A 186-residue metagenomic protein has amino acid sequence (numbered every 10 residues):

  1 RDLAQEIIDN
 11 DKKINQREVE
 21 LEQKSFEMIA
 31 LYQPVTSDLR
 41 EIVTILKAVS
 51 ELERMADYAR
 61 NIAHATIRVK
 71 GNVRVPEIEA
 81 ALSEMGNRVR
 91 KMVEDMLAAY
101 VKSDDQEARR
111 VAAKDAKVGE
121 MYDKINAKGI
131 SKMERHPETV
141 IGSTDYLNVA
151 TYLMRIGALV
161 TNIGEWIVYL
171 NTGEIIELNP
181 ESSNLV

Functional and structural regions predicted by a protein language model:
R1-V186: Cytosolic, long alpha-helical scaffolding segments
